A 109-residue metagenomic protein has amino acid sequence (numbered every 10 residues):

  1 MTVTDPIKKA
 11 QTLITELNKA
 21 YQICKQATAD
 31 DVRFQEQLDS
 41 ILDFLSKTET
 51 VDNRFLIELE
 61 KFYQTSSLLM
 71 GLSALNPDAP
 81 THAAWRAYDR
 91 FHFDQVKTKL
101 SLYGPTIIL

Functional and structural regions predicted by a protein language model:
M1-S40, F93, K97-I108: Short terminal alpha-helical segments
I14, A27, Q37, T48 (+3 more regions): Short linear sequence motifs
A20-L72: Amphipathic alpha-helical interaction modules
Y63-L109: Amphipathic alpha-helical binding modules
